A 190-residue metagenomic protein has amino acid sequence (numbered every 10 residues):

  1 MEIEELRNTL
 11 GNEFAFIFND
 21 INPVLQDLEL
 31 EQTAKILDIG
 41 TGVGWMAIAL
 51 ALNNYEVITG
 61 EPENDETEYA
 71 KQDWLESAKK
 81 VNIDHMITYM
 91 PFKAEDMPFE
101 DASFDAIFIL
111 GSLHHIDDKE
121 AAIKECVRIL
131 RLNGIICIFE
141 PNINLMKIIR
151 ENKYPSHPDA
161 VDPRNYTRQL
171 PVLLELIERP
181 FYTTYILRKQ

Functional and structural regions predicted by a protein language model:
A15-T33: Conserved alpha-helix/loop element of class I SAM-dependent methyltransferases that forms part of the SAM/SAH-binding
L37, W45-D96: Class I SAM-dependent methyltransferase SAM/SAH-binding core
F92-A106: A short acidic, Gly/Pro-enriched loop at the edge of an enzyme's catalytic core that lines a small-molecule cofactor
A106-D117: A short SAM/SAH-binding and catalytic strip from SAM-dependent methyltransferases
E120-L132: A short glycine-rich, Lys/Arg-flanked "PGG" loop and its adjoining helix->strand segment in the class I
N133-P141: Conserved beta-strand signature within the Rossmann-like core of class I S-adenosyl-L-methionine
I149-P171: Conserved Class I S-adenosyl-L-methionine
P171-Q190: Core SAM-dependent methyltransferase catalytic element
